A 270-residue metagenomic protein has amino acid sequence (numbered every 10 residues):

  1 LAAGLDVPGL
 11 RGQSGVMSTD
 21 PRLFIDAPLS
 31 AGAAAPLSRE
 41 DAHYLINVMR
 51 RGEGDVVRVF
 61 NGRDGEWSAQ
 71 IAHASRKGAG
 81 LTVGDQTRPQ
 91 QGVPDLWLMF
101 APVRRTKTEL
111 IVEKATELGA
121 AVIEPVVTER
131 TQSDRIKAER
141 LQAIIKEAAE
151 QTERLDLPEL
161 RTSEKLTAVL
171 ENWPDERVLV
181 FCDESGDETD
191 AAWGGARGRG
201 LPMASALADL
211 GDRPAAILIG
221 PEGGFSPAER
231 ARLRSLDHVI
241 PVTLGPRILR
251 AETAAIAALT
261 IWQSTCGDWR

Functional and structural regions predicted by a protein language model:
L1-P89: N-terminal positively charged helical leader segments and presequences
R22, A34, V56, G78-G80 (+6 more regions): Structural motif
Q86-S185: RNA substrate-binding interface of SAM-dependent RNA methyltransferases
T131-S133, E188, I248-A251: Short gly/pro/ser/thr-enriched loop/turn and capping motifs at secondary-structure boundaries
L179-R232, L236-T243: Active-site/ligand-binding-proximal alpha/beta "capping" segment
P227-R270: Structured adenosyl-cofactor binding patch, chiefly the S-adenosyl-L-methionine
